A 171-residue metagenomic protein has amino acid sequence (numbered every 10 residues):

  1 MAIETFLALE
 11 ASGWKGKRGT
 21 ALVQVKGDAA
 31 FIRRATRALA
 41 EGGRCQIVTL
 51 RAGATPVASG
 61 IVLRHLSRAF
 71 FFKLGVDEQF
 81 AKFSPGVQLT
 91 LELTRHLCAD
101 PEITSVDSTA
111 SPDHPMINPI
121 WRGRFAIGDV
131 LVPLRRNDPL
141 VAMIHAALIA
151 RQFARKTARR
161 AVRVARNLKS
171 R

Functional and structural regions predicted by a protein language model:
M1-K82, S170: A conserved beta-strand-loop-helix scaffold within acyl/acetyltransferase catalytic domains
L22-A29, R33, R51-A54, A58 (+5 more regions): A sequence-level detector of short, solvent-exposed, charge-rich linear segments
R34-R37, E92-A99: Short glycine/serine- and small hydrophobic-enriched flexible loop segments
E41-G42, T55, L63-L66, Q88 (+2 more regions): A structural signal for short secondary-structure junctions
K82-R95: Conserved acetyl-CoA-binding loop-helix of GNAT-fold acetyltransferases
C98-K169: Active-site/acyl-donor-binding loops of N-acyltransferases
